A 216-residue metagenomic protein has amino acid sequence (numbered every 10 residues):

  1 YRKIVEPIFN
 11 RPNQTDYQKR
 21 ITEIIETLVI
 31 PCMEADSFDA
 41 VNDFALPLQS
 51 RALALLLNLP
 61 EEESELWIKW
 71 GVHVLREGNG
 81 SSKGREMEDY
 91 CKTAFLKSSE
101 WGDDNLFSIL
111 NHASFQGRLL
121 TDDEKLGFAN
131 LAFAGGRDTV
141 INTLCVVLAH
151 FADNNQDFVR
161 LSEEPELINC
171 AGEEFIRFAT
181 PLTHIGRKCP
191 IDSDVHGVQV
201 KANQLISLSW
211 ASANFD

Functional and structural regions predicted by a protein language model:
Y1-D216: Cytochrome P450
